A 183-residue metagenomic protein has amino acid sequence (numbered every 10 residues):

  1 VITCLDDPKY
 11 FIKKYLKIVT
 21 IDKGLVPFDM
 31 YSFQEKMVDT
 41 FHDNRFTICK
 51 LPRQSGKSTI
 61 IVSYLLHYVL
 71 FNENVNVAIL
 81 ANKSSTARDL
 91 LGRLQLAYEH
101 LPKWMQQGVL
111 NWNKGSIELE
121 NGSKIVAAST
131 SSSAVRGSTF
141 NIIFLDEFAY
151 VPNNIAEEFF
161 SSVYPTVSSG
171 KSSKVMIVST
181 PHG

Functional and structural regions predicted by a protein language model:
V1-G183: Phosphate/NTP-binding elements of NTP-utilizing enzymes
